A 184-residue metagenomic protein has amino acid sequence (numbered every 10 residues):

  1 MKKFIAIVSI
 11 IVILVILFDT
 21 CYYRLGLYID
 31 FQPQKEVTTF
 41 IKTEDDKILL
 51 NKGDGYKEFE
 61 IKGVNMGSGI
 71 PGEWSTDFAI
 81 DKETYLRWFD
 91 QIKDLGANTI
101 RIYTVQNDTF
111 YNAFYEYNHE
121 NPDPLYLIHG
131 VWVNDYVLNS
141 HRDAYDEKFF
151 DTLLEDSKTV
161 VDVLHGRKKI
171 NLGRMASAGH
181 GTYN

Functional and structural regions predicted by a protein language model:
M1-L14: N-terminal Sec-pathway targeting helices
L14-R24: Hydrophobic alpha-helical membrane-insertion segments, chiefly the h-region of N-terminal signal peptides
G26-H119: Active-site-adjacent substrate/metal-binding segments within catalytic domains of carbohydrate-active enzymes
I80, A144-E155: Alpha-helix N-cap and loop-to-helix initiation/capping positions
K82-Y145, T159-H165, R174-T182: Aromatic-lined substrate-binding rim segments of carbohydrate-active enzymes
K169: Ligand-binding clefts/hinges and TM-proximal coupling segments of bilobed small-molecule sensing domains
